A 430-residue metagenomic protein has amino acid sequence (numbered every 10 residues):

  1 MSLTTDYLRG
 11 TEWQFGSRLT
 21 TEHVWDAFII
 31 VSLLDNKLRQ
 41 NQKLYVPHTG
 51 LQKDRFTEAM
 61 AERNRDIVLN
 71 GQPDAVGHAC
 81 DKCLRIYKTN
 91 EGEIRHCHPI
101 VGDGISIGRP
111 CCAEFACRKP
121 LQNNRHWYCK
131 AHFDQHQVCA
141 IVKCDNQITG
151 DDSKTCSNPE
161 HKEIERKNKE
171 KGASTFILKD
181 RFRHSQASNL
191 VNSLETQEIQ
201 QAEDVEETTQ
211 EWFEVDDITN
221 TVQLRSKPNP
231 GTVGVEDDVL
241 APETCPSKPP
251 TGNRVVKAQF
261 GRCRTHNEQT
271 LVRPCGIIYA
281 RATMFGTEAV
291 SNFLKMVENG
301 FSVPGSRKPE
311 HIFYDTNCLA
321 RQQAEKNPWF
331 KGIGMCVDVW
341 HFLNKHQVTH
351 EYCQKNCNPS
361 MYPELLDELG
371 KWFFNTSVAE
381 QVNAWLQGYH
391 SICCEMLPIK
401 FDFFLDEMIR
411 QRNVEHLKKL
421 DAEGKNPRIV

Functional and structural regions predicted by a protein language model:
M1-V430: Hydrophobic core positions in small helical hairpin nucleic-acid-binding modules
